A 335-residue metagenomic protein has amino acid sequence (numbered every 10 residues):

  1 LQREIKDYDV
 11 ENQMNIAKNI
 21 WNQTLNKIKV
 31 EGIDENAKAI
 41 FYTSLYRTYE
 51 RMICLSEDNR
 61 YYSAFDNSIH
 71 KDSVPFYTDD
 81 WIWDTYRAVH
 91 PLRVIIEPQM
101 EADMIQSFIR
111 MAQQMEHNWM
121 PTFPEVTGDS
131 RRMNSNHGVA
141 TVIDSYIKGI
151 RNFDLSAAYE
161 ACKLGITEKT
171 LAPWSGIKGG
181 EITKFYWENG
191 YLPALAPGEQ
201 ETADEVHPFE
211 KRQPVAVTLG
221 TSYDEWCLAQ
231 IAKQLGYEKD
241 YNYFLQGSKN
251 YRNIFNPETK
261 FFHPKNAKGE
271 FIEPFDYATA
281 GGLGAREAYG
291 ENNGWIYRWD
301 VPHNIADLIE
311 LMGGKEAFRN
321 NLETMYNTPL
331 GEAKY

Functional and structural regions predicted by a protein language model:
L1-F76, R110, N152-T170: Acidic/polar, glycine-enriched structural segments that form the non-catalytic walls/loops of the carbohydrate-binding
D7-N15, T43-Y61, A102-Q106, I177-G190 (+2 more regions): An acidic intrinsically disordered interaction segment
N22, N26-V30, S44-E50, V94-E97 (+6 more regions): Sec-exported extracytoplasmic/periplasmic mature domains
K27-D34, E50-D58, E101, Q114-N118 (+6 more regions): Intrinsically disordered or highly flexible coil/loop and linker segments, enriched in small and charged/polar residues
K29-I33, D72-T78, E125-R131, Q213-V215 (+1 more regions): A short glycine/serine-rich beta->alpha loop
S56-S73, Q113-E125, T170-E181, T202-E210 (+3 more regions): Glycine- and aromatic-rich loop/turn segments at beta-sheet edges
T78-A232, L245, Y297-I305, I309-E310: Aromatic-rich carbohydrate-recognition surfaces in CAZymes
M120-P121, A229, L235-Y335: Catalytic cores of carbohydrate-active enzymes
